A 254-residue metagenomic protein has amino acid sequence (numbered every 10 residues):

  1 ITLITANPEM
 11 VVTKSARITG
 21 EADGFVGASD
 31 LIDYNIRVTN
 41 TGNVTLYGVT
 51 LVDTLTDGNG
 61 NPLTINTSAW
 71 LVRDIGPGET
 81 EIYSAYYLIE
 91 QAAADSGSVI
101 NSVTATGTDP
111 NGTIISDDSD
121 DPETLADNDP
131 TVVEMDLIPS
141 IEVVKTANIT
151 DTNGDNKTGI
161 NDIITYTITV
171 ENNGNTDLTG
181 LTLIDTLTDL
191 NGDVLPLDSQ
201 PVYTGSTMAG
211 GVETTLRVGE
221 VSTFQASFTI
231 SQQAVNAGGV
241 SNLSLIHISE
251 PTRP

Functional and structural regions predicted by a protein language model:
I1-T5, I114-L137, L245: Terminal edge beta-strands and adjacent linker/stalk segments of extracellular immunoglobulin-superfamily beta-sandwich
I4-V26, E134-T158: Low-complexity, acidic Ser/Thr/Pro/Gly-rich terminal tails and inter-domain linkers that flank the onset of structured
E21-A22, L55-I89, T113-D121, D127 (+2 more regions): Extracellular beta-sheet repeat scaffolds used for adhesion and glycan interaction
G27, Q91-N101, Q232-L243: Short glycine/proline/serine/threonine-rich loop/turn segments at secondary-structure transition edges
A28-V44, I160-T176: Short beta-strand elements of extracellular/lumenal beta-sandwich folds
N43-G48, N175-G180, L195: Short acidic/proline- and small/hydrophobic-mixed sequence motifs that coincide with surface turns and coil-to-beta
I246-T252: Conserved small/polar residues in nucleotide/adenosyl-binding loops
